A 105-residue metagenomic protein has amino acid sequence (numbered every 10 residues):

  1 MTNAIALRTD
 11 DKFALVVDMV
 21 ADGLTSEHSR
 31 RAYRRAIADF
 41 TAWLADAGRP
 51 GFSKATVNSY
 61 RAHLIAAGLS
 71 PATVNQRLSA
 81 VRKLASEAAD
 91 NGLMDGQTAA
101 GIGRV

Functional and structural regions predicted by a protein language model:
T2-N3, T41: Boundary/linker elements of alpha-helical solenoid repeat scaffolds
N3-D11: A detector for short, charged/polar N-terminal pre-domain segments
T9-D10, R35-I37: Short acidic alpha-helix initiation/capping motifs at coil-to-helix transition points, especially at protein N-termini
D11-K12, T56: Alpha-helix N-cap/N′ positions at the starts of helices
L15: EF-hand Ca2+-binding helix-loop-helix modules
D18-R31, I37-V105: N-terminal core-binding DNA-recognition domain of tyrosine recombinases/integrases
